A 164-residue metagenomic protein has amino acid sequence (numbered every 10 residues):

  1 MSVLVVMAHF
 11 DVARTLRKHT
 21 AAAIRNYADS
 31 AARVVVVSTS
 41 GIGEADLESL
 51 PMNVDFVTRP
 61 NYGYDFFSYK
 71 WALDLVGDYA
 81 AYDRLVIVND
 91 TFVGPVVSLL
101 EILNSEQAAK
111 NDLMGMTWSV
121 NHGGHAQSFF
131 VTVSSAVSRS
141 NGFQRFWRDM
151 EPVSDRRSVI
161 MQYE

Functional and structural regions predicted by a protein language model:
M1-T15: N-proximal low-complexity "stem/linker" segments adjacent to membrane-targeting elements
V12-Y27: Short, well-formed alpha-helical segments that are part of the catalytic scaffolds of diverse glycosyltransferases
S38-A45, S119: Short, polar loop motifs at secondary-structure junctions
I42-Y82: Active-site-proximal specificity loops/subdomain of glycosyltransferases
Y62, D90-V93: Acidic metal-phosphate-binding loop of nucleotide-sugar-dependent transferases
Y82-T91: Short beta-strand-to-loop acidic/aromatic patch adjacent to the donor-nucleotide binding site
P95-G123: Conserved donor-nucleotide/metal-binding helix-loop-beta segment in metal-dependent transferases, i.e., the alpha-helix
T117-E164: Catalytic core and acceptor-binding pocket of nucleotide-sugar-dependent glycosyltransferases
